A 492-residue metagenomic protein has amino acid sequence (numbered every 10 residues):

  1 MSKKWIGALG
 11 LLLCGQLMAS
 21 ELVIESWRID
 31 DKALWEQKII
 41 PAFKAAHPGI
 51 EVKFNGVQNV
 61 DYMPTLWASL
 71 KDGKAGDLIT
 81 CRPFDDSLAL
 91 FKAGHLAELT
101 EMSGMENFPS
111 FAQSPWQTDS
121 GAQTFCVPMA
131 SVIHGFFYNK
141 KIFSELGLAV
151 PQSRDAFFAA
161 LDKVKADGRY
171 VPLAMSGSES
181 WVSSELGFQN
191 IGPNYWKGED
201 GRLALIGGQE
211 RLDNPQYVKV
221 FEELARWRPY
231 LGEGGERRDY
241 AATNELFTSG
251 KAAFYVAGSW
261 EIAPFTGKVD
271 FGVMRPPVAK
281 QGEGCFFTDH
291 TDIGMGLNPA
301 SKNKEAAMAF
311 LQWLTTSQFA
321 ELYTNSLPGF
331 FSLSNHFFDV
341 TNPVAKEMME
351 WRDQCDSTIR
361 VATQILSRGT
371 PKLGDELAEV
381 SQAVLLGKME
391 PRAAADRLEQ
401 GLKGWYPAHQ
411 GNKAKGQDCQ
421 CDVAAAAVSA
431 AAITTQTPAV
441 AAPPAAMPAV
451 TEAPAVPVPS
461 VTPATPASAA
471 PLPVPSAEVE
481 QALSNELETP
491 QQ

Functional and structural regions predicted by a protein language model:
W27, D86, E222-N303: Extracytoplasmic/periplasmic substrate-binding proteins
A42-F111, K141, E145-Q152, L246 (+5 more regions): Extracytoplasmic "Venus flytrap"/periplasmic binding protein-like
G76-D77, E106-I142, V171-M175, E283-F287 (+1 more regions): A structural signal for short loop-to-beta-strand junctions that line the ligand-binding cleft of periplasmic/secreted
R82-H134, F158, E185-F188, V273-R275 (+1 more regions): Hinge/lid segment of periplasmic solute-binding proteins
A97-F111, P193-K219, V278-T288, F338-D339 (+2 more regions): Short, solvent-exposed loop/beta-turn-alpha elements that line the ligand-binding surface or hinge of extracytoplasmic
F111-Q117, M274, N325-L385, A408-V440: Long, aromatic- and glycine/proline-rich binding clefts that accommodate carbohydrate-like moieties
G121-M129, H134, F158-Q209, A252: Extracytoplasmic/periplasmic solute-binding protein
L161-K163, D167, I206-E236, G267: Glycine-centered hinge/linker elements that transmit conformational signals in sensory and ligand-binding systems
